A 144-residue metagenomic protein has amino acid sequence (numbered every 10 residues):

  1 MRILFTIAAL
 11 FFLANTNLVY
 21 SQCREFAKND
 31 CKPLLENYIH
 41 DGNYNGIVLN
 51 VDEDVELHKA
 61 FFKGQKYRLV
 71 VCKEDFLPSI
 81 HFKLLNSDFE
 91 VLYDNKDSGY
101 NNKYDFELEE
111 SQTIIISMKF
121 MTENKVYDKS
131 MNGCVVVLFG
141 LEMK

Functional and structural regions predicted by a protein language model:
M1-F26: Bacterial Sec-dependent N-terminal signal peptides
Q22, I47-V126, E142-K144: Acidic, Ser/Thr/Pro-rich low-complexity intrinsically disordered segments
Q22-Y38, K119-K144: C-terminal edge strands of extracellular/lumenal beta-sandwich accessory domains
E36-D41, E90-D94: Local beta-strand/beta-hairpin segments that build beta-sheet-rich folds
